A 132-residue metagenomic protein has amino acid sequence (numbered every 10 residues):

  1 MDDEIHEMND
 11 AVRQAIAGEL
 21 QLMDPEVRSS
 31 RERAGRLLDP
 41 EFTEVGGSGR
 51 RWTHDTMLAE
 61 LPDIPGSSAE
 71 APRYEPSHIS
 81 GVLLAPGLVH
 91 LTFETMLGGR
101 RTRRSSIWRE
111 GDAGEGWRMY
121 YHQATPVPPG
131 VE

Functional and structural regions predicted by a protein language model:
D2-R36, E41-E132: A beta-strand edge to alpha-helix "cap/lid" segment located at domain peripheries
